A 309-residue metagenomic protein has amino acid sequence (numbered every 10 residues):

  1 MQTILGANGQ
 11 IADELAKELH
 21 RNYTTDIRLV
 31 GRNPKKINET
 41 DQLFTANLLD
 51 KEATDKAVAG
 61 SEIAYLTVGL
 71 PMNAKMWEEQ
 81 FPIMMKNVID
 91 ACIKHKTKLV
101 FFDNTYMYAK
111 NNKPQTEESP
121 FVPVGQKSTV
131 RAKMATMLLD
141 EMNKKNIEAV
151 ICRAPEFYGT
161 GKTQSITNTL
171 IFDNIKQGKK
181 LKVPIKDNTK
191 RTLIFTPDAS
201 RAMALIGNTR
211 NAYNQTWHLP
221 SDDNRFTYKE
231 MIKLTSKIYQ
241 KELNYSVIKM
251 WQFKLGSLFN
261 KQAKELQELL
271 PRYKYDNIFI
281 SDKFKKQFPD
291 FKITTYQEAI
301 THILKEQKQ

Functional and structural regions predicted by a protein language model:
Q2-N22: N-terminal Rossmann NAD(P)H-binding glycine-rich loop of SDR-like oxidoreductase domains
K35-H95: NAD(P)H-binding glycine-rich loop region in Rossmannoid oxidoreductase-like domains and their noncatalytic homologs
W77, K283-K286, D290-Q309: Amphipathic terminal alpha-helices
K86-R131: Conserved Rossmann-fold NAD(P)-dependent oxidoreductase catalytic core, especially the SDR/UDP-sugar
N104, T136-G161: Conserved beta-loop-beta element that borders a ligand/cofactor-binding pocket
A132, G159-L170, I206-W217, D223 (+1 more regions): Glycine/proline-rich active-site loop of Rossmann-fold NAD(P)-dependent oxidoreductases
D173-I194: A conserved pocket-lining segment of Rossmann-fold NAD(P)-dependent short-chain dehydrogenase/reductase
I232-I278: Terminal hydrophobic/aromatic helix or amphipathic segment near a protein terminus
